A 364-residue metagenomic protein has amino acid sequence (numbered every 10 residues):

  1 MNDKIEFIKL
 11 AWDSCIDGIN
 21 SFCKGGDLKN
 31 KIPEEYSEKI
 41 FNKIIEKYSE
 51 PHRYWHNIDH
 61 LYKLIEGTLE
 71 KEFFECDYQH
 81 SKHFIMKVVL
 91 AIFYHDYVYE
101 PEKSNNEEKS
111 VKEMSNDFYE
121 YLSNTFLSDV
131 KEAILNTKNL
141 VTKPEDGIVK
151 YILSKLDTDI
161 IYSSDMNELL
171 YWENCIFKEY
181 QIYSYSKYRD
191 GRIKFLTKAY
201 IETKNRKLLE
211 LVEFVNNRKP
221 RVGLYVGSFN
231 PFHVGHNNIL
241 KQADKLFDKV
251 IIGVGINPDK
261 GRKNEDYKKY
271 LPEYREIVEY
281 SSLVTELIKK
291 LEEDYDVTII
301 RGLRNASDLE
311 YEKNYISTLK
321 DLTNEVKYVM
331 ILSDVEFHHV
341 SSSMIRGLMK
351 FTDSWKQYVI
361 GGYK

Functional and structural regions predicted by a protein language model:
M1-I32, Y36, I40-K47: Amphipathic alpha-helical dimerization/protein-protein interaction segment
N2-G18, H52-H56, G67-K82, Y94 (+1 more regions): Divalent metal-dependent phosphate-bond-processing catalytic cores, especially two-metal-ion Mg2+/Mn2+ enzymes that act
E38-G67, Y97-E100: Active-site flanking loop/helix segments enriched in acidic
H56, H60, H95, N106 (+2 more regions): Histidine-centered active-site/metal-ligand motif
L64, F84-P101, S110, V130-K138: His-Asp-centered metal-binding catalytic motifs of divalent-metal-dependent phosphohydrolases/nucleases
S104-E113, Y185: Carbohydrate transferase catalytic cores enriched for Leloir-type hexosyltransferases
S110-K143: Histidine- and acidic-residue-rich, metal-dependent catalytic cores
E213-K364: Nucleotidyltransferase catalytic core that binds NTPs
